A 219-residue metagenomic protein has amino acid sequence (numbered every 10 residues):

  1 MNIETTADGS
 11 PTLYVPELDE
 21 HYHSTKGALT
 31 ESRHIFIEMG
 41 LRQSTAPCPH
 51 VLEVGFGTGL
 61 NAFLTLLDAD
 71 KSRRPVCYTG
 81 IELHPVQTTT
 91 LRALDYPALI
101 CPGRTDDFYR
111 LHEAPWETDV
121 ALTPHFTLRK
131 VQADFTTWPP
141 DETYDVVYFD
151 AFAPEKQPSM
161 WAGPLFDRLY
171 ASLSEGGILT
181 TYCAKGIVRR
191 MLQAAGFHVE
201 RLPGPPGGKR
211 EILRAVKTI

Functional and structural regions predicted by a protein language model:
M1-P49, L66-Y96, I100: Rossmann-like AdoMet
G55-G57, E82: Conserved S-adenosyl-L-methionine
G59-F63: Glycine-rich SAM-binding Motif I of class I
T90-D141: S-adenosyl-L-methionine
D145-M160: A short SAM/SAH-binding and catalytic strip from SAM-dependent methyltransferases
V146-Y148, E175-C183: Conserved beta-strand signature within the Rossmann-like core of class I S-adenosyl-L-methionine
M160-E175: A short glycine-rich, Lys/Arg-flanked "PGG" loop and its adjoining helix->strand segment in the class I
K185-I219: Class I S-adenosyl-L-methionine
